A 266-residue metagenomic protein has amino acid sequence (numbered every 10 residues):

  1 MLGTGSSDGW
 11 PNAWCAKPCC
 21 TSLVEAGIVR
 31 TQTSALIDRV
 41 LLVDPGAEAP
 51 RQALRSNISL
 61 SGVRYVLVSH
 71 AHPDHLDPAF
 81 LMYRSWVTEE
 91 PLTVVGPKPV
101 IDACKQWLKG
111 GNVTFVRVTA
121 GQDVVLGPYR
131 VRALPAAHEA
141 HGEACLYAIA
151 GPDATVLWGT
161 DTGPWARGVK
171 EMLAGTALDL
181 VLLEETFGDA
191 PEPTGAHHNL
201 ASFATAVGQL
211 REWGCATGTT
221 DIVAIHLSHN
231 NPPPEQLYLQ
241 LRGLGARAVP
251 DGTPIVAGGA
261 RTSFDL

Functional and structural regions predicted by a protein language model:
M1-T4, L42-D44, R130-A137, T155-T162: Active-site-proximal beta-strand elements of phosphoester/diester hydrolases
D8-A71, D77-W86, R167-L173: Pre-active-site segment of Zn-dependent metallo-hydrolases
T33-I37, C145-I149, F264: Short beta-strand scaffold segments in enzyme catalytic cores
D38-L41, E89-T93, T155-V156: Short active-site oxyanion
L42-G46, V63-D74, A79, V95-K98 (+5 more regions): Active-site neighborhood of phospho(di)ester-bond hydrolases with catalytic His/Asp-centered motifs
V63-R64, P91-L92, V113, G121 (+2 more regions): Residue-level recognition of the N-termini of beta-strands and the immediately preceding loop/turn
E89-C145, A150-P152: Metallo-beta-lactamase
P164-G259: Cap/insert and terminal regions of metallo-dependent hydrolase folds
